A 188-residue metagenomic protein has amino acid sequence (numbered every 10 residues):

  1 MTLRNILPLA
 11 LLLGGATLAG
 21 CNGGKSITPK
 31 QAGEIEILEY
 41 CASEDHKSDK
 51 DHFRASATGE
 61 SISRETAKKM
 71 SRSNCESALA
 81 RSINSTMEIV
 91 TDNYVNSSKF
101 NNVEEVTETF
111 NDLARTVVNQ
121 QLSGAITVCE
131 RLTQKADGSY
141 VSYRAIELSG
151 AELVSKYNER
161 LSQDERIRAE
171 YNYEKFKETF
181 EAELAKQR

Functional and structural regions predicted by a protein language model:
M1-C21: Sec-dependent bacterial lipoprotein signal peptides
C21-R188: Domain-level marker for long, solvent-exposed, non-transmembrane regions
